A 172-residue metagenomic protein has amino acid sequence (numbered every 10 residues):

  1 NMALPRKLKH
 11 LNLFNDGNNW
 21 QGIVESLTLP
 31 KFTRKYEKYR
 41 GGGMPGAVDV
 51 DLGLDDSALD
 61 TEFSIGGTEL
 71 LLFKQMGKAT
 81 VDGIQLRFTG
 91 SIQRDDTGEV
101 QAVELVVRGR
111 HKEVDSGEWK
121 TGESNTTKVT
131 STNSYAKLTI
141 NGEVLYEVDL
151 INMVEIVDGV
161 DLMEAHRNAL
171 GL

Functional and structural regions predicted by a protein language model:
M2-L70, R110-W119, G159-A169: Solvent-exposed edge beta-strands and adjacent loop segments that serve as assembly or binding interfaces
L4-K9, G83-R87, T132-S134: A short, compositionally biased
G17, T97-G98, G142: Detector for glycine-centered tight turns/loop "hinges" at secondary-structure junctions
W20-L27, E99-G109, E147-L150: Short amphipathic beta-strand/extended segments with alternating polar/hydrophobic composition
L52-D55, Q75-K78, G117-T127: Exposed beta-sheet edge/beta-hairpin loop segments within beta-rich domains
T61-R110: A contiguous binding-surface segment within folded domains or other stable secondary-structure elements
R110-L172: Mixed-charge, glycine-accented linear interaction segment located at domain edges/termini
